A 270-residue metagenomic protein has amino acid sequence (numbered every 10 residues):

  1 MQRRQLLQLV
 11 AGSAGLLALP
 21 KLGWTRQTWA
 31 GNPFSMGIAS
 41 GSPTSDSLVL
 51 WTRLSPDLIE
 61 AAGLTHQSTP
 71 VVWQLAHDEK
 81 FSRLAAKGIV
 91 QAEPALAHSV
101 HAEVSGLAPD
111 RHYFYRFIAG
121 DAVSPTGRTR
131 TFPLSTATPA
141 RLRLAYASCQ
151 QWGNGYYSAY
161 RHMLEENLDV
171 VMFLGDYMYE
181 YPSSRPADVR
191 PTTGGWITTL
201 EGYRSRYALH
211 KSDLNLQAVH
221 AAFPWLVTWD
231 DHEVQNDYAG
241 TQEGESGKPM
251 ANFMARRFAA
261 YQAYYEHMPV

Functional and structural regions predicted by a protein language model:
Q5-T25: N-terminal export signals
W29-V270: Divalent metal-dependent phosphoesterase catalytic cores across multiple superfamilies
